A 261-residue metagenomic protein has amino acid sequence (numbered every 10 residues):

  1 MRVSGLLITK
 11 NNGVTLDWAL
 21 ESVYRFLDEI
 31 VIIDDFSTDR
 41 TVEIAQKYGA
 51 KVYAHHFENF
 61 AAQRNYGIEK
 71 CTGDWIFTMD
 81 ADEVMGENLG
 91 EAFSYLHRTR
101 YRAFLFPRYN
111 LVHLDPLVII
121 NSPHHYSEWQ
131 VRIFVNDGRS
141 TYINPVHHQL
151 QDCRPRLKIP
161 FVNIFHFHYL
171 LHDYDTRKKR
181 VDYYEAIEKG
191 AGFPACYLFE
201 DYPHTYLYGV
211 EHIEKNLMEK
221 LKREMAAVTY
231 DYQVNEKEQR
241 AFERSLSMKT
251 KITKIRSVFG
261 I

Functional and structural regions predicted by a protein language model:
M1-S22: N-proximal low-complexity "stem/linker" segments adjacent to membrane-targeting elements
R2, D28-E29: Residues at the starts of beta-strands that form the adenosine-phosphate
D17, D39-Y48, N88: Acidic helix N-cap motif at the loop->helix transition within catalytic regions of sugar-transfer enzymes
S22, I32-E43, F57, D80: A conserved acidic beta->alpha catalytic loop
F26, K47-G49, C71: Short, structured coil segments at secondary-structure junctions
H56-K70: Glycine-rich, basic loop-to-helix element that forms the pyrophosphate-binding segment of sugar-nucleotide handling
N65-I68, G86-I261: Catalytic-site signature of metal-activated, phosphate-bearing donor transferases, centered on the GT-A/GT-A-like
I76: Short aromatic/hydrophobic "clamp" motif used to bind/position activated sugar donors
